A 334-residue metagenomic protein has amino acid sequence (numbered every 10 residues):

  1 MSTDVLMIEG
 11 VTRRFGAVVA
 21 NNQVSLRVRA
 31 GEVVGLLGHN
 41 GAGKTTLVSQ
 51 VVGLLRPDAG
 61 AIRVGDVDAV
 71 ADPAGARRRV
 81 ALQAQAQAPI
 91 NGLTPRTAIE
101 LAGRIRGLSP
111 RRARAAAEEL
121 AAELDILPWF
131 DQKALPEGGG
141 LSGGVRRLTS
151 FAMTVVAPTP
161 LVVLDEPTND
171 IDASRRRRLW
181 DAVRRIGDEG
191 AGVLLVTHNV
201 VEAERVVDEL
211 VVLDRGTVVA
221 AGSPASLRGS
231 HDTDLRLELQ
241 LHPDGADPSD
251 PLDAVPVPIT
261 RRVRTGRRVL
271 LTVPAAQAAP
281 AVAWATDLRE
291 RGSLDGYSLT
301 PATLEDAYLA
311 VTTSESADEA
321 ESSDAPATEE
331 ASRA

Functional and structural regions predicted by a protein language model:
H39-G43: Walker A (P-loop) phosphate-binding loop of ABC-type ATPase nucleotide-binding domains
V52: Helix-to-loop junction immediately C-terminal to a conserved catalytic motif
G60-A71, G75-A76: Conserved ABC transporter NBD signature motif
E100, R104, R112-Q132: Conserved ABC ATPase "signature" region
V162-E166: Catalytic Walker B motif of ABC-type/P-loop ATPase nucleotide-binding domains
W180-P274: ABC transporter nucleotide-binding domain
